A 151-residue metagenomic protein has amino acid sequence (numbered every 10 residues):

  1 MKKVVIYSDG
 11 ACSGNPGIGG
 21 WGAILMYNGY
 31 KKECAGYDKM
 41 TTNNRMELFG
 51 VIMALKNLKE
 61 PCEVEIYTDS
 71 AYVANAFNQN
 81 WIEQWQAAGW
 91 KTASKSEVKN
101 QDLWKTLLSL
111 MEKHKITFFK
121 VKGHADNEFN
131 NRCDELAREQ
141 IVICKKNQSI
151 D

Functional and structural regions predicted by a protein language model:
K2-V5: Extreme N-terminal starter segment of soluble prokaryotic enzymes
A11-I18, M53-R132, L136, Q140-I141 (+1 more regions): RNase H catalytic domain
W21-L25: Short beta-strand scaffold segments in enzyme catalytic cores
M26-N28, D69: Generic beta-structure capping elements
G29-M46, N57: A short, polar/acidic, helix/strand-boundary loop motif
E47, V51: Short, conserved alpha-helix that lines the donor NDP-sugar binding/gating region of sugar-transfer enzymes
